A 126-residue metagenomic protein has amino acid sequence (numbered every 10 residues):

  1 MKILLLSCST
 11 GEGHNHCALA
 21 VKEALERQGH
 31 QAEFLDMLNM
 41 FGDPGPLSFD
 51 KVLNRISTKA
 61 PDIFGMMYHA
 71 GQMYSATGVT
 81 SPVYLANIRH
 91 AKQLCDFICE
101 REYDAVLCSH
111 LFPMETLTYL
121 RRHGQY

Functional and structural regions predicted by a protein language model:
M1-L4: Extreme N-terminal starter segment of soluble prokaryotic enzymes
L6-C8, L35: Short hydrophobic segments within beta-strands
C8-T10, G42: Generic detector of intrinsically disordered, low-complexity, polar/charged segments
E12, C17, A70-Y126: Active-site and donor-binding regions of nucleotide-sugar-utilizing enzymes
A20-F97: Conserved N-terminal ligand/cofactor-binding loop architecture of enzyme catalytic domains
